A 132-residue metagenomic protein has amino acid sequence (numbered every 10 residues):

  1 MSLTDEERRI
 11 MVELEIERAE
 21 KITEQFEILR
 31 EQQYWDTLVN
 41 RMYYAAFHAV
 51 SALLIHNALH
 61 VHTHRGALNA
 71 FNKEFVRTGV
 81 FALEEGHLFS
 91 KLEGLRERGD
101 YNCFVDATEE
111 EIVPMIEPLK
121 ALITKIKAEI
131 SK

Functional and structural regions predicted by a protein language model:
M1-K132: Terminal alpha-helical segments
